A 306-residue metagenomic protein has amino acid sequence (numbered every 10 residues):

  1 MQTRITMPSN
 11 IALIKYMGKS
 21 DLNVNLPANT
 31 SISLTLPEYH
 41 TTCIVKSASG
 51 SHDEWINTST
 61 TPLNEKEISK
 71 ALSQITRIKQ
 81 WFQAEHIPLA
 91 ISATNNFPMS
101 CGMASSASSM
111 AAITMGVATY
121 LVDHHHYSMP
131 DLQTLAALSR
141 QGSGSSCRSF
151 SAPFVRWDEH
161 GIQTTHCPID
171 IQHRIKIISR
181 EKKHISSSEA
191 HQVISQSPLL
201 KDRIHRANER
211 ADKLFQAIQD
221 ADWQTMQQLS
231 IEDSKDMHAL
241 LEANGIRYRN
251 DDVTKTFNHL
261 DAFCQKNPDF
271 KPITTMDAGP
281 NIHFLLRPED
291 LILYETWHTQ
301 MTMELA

Functional and structural regions predicted by a protein language model:
M1-C101, M115-S128, L132: ATP-binding N-lobe of GHMP and related small-molecule kinases
S47, I178, F284-P288: Short beta-strand-to-loop capping motifs
P130-Q172, T256-F263, I273-P280: Alpha/beta catalytic cores of group-transfer enzymes, especially the acyltransferase/condensing modules of polyketide
D158-I177, A190-S197, R206-A207: Phosphate-rich cofactor/ligand-interacting catalytic cores and adjacent structured alpha/beta frameworks
K213-L214: Generic hydrophobic alpha-helical segments
A221-A306: Glycine-rich, charge-dense phosphate/pyrophosphate-binding loop(s) and the adjacent flexible "lid"/catalytic subdomain
